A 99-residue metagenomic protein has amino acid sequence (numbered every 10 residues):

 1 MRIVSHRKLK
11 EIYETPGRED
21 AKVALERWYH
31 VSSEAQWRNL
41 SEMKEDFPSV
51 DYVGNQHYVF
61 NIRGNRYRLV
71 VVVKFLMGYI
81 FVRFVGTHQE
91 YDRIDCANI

Functional and structural regions predicted by a protein language model:
M1-R66, K74-F81, H88-I99: Basic, Lys/Arg-enriched alpha-helical interface segments
